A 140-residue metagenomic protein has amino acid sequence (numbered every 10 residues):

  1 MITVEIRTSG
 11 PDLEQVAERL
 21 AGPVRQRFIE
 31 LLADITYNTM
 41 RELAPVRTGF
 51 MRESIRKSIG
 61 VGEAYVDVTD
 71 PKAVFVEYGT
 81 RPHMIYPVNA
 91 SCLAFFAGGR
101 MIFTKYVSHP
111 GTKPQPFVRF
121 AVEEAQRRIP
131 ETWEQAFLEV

Functional and structural regions predicted by a protein language model:
M1-A73, T80-V140: Short, Lys/Arg-rich flexible segments
